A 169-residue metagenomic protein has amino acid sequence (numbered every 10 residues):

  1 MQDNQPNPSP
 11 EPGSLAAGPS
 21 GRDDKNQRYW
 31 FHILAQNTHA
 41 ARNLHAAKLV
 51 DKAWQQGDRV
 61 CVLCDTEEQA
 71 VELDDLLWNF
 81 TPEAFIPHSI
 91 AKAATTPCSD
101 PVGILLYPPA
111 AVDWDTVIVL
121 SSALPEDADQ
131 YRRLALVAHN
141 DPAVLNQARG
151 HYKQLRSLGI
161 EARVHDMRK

Functional and structural regions predicted by a protein language model:
M1-P8: N-terminal acidic, proline/glycine-rich, low-complexity intrinsically disordered segments
G13, A17-R22: N-terminal polybasic/positive-inside topogenic patches
G21-R42: Glycine-rich phosphate-binding "P-loop"
W30-I33, R59-D65, V117-V119, L136-V137: Short hydrophobic beta-strand segments
N37-H39, E68-A70, A110-V112, A123-A128 (+1 more regions): Short acidic, S/G/P-rich loop/turn micro-motifs used as interaction or catalytic elements
N43-T96: Short, well-structured hydrophobic secondary-structure segments
T95-Q130: Mid-chain, well-packed structural core segment of small domains
R132-K169: Glycine-rich, aromatic-bearing surface loops/beta-hairpins
